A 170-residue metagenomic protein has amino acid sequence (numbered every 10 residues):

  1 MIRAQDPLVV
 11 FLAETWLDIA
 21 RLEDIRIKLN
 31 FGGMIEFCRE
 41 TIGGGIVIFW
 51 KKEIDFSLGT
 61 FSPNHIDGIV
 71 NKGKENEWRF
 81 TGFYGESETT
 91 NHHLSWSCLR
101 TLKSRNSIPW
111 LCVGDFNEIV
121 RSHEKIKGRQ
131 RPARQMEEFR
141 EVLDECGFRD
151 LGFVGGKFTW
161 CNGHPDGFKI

Functional and structural regions predicted by a protein language model:
M1-I170: A shared catalytic/ligand-binding motif for oxyanion handling
